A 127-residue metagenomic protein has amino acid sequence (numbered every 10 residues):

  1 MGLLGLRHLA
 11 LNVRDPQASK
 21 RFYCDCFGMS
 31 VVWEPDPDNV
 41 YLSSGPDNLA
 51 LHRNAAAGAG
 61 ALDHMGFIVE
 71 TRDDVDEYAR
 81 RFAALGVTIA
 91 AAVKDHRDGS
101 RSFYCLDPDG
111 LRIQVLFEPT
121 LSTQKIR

Functional and structural regions predicted by a protein language model:
M1-Q17, L62-F67, L121-R127: N-terminal beta-strand motif that seeds the catalytic metal site of vicinal oxygen chelate
G2, A79-R80, L85-R127: Vicinal oxygen chelate
A10-L49: Core segments of cupin and vicinal oxygen chelate
A18-K20, D73-E77: Short, conserved charged micro-motifs
M29-S30, A50, V87-A92: A short linear hydrophobic-aromatic micro-motif
E34, H52-A56, F117-L121: Acetyl-CoA-dependent GNAT
D36-D38, A59, H96-R101: Short acidic/glycine-enriched loop/turn segments that link adjacent beta-strands
D47-L51, A57-A59, D109-I113: Short, charged/polar, Gly/Pro-enriched secondary-structure boundary elements
